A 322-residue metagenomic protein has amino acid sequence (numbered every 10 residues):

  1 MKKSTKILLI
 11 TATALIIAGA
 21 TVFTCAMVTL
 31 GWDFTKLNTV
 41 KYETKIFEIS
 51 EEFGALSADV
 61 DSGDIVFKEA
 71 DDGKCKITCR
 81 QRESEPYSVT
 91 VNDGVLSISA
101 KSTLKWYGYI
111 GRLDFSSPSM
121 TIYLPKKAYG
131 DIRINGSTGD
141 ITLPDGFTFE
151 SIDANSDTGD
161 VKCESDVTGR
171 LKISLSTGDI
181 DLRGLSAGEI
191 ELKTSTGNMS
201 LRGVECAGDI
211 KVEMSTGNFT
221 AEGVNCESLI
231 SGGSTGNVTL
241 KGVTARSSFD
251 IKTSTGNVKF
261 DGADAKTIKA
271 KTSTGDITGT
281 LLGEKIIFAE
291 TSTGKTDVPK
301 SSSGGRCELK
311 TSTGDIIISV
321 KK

Functional and structural regions predicted by a protein language model:
K2-A55, D59-V60, D64-G136, D140-S156 (+8 more regions): Acidic (Asp/Glu) and glycine-rich low-complexity loops/linkers that are typically intrinsically disordered
L240: Thr-Gly-centered strand-to-loop micro-motif
F260-D261: Structural signature of tandem-repeat unit edges
